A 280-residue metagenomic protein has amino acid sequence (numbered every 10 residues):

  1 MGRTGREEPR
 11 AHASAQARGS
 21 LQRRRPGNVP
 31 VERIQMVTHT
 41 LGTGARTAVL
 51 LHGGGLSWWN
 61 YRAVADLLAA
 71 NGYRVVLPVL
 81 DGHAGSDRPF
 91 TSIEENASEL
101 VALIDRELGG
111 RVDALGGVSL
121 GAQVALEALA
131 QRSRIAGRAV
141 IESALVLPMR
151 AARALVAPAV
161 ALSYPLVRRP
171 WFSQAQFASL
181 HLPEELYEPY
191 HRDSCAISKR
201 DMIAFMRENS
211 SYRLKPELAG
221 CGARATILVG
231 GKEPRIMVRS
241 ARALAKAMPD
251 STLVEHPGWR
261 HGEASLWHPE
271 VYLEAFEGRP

Functional and structural regions predicted by a protein language model:
H39-G85: Conserved HGGG/HGGXW glycine-rich cap/lid loop of the alpha/beta-hydrolase fold
V76-G116, Y272: Active-site loop/oxyanion-hole signature of alpha/beta-hydrolase fold enzymes
G117-G121, A125: Gly/Ala-rich beta-loop-alpha elbow adjacent to hydrolase catalytic centers
L126, A130-L166: Flexible "cap/lid" loop of the alpha/beta hydrolase fold
A151-A152, L166-A219: Conserved alpha/beta-hydrolase catalytic His-Asp/Glu region
C221, I227-V229: Short beta-strand/loop motif that positions the catalytic acidic residue of the alpha/beta-hydrolase fold
K232-I236, G262: Acidic catalytic loop of the alpha/beta-hydrolase fold
H256-E270: Catalytic histidine-centered segment of alpha/beta-hydrolase-like enzymes
